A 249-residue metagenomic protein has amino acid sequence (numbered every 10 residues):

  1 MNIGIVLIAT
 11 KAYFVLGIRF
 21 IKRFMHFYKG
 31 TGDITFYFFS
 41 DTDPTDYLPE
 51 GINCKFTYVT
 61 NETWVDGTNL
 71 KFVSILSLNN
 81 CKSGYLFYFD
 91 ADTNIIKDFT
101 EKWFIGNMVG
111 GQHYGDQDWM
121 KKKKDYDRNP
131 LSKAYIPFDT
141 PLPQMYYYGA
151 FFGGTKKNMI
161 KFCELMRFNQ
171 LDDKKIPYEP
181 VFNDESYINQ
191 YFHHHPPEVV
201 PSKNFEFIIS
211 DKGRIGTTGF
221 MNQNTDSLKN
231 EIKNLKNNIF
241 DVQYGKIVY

Functional and structural regions predicted by a protein language model:
M1-G67, N79-S83, S227-E231, L235 (+1 more regions): N-terminal anchoring/stem segment of glycosyltransferases
D33-D41, L86-F87, D92, V109-G111 (+1 more regions): Short, hydrophobic beta-strand segments that form beta-sheet elements in well-ordered domains
F38-D46, A91-D98, N204-E206: Short, polar loop motifs at secondary-structure junctions
P49-E62, W103-G111, I215-G219: Active-site regions of enzymes building and remodeling cell-envelope glycoconjugates
V59-F89, V181-H193: A conserved donor-nucleotide-binding helix/loop in the catalytic core of Leloir-type glycosyltransferases
F72-M120: GT-A fold catalytic core of metal-dependent nucleotide-sugar glycosyltransferases, centered on the diacidic
K102-K161, L165: PAPS-dependent sulfotransferase catalytic domain
F138-K233, V242-Q243: Catalytic core and acceptor-binding pocket of nucleotide-sugar-dependent glycosyltransferases
